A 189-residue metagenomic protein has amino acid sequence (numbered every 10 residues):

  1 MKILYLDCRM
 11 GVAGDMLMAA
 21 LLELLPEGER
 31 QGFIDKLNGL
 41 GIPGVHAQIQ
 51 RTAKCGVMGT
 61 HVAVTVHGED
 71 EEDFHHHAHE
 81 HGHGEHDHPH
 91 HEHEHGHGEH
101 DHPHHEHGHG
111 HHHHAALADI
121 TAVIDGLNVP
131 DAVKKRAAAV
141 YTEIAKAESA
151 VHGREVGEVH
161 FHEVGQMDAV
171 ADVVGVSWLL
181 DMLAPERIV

Functional and structural regions predicted by a protein language model:
M1-L4: Extreme N-terminal starter segment of soluble prokaryotic enzymes
L6-A20, F161-A184: Conserved phosphate/anionic-ligand binding catalytic regions in large, soluble enzymes, centered on
L24-A147, V151: Glycine-rich nucleotide/cofactor/substrate-binding loop typically near the N-terminus or early in the first domain
H46, R187-V189: A generic structural-conservation signal
A63-T65, G165, V189: Self-splicing inteins and homing endonuclease
D125-V129, E158-G165: Active-site-proximal beta-alpha loop/turn segments in soluble metabolic enzymes
K135, V156-V159: Short coil/turn segments at secondary-structure boundaries
E155, P185-R187: Functional cores that coordinate and move charged inorganic groups
